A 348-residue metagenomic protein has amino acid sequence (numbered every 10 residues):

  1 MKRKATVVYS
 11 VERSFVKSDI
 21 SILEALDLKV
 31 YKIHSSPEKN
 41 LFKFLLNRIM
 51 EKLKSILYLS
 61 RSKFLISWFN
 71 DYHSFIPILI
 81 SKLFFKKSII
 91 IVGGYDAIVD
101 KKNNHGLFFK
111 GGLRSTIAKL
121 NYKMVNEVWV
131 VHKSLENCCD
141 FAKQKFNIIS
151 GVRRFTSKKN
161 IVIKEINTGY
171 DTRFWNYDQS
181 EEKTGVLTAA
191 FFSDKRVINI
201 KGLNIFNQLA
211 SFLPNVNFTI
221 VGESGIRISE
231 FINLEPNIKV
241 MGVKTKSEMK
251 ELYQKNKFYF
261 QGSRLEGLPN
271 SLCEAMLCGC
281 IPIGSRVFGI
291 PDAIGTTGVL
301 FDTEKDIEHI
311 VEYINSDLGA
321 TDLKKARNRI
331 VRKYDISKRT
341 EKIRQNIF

Functional and structural regions predicted by a protein language model:
L59, E251-N256: Short alpha-helical donor nucleotide-sugar binding micro-motif in glycosyltransferases
S115, K119-I161, Y170: A short, active-site helix/loop in glycosyltransferases that binds the activated sugar's phosphate group
E165-R173, Y177-L213, T219: Conserved donor-binding/catalytic core segment of Leloir-type glycosyltransferases
I228-K250: Nucleotide-activated donor-binding/catalytic signature segment of Leloir-type glycosyltransferases, i.e., the conserved
R264: Aromatic "clamp/platform" in nucleotide-sugar-dependent glycosyltransferases that forms part of the donor/acceptor
I281-G284: Short hydrophobic beta-strand element within catalytic cores of glycosyltransferases and related nucleotide-activated
P291-Y313: Change "using UDP/GDP/dTDP sugars" to "using nucleotide sugars
K305, L318-F348: A charged, aromatic-enriched C-terminal amphipathic alpha-helix characteristic of glycosyltransferases across folds
